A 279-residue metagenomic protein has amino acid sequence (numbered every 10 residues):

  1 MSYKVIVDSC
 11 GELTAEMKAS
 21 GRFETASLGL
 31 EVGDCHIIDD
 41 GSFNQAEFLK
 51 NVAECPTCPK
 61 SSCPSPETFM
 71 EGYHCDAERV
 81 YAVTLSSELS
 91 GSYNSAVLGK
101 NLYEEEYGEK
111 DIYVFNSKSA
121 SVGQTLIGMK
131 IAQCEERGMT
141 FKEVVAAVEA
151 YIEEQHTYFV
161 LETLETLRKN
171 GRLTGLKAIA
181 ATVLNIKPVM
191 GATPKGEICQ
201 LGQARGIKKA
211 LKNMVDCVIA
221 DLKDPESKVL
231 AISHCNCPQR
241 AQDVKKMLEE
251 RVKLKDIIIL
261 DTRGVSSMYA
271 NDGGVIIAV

Functional and structural regions predicted by a protein language model:
S2-Y3, A77: Local beta-strand N-terminus motif with an aromatic residue
Y3-K4, C10-E24, L28-G29, L89-S92 (+3 more regions): Mixed-charge interfacial surface used for oligomerization/domain docking and macromolecular partner engagement
K4-C63, T68: N-terminal glycine-rich anion-binding loop in soluble enzyme alpha/beta folds
K60, A82, V114, A231-I232: Short catalytic-loop micro-motif centered on adjacent basic/acidic residues
P64-V80, T84-E106: Active-site cofactor/cluster-binding pocket
E109-K110: A short helix->loop->beta-strand "cap" motif at the edges of active sites that frequently abuts
